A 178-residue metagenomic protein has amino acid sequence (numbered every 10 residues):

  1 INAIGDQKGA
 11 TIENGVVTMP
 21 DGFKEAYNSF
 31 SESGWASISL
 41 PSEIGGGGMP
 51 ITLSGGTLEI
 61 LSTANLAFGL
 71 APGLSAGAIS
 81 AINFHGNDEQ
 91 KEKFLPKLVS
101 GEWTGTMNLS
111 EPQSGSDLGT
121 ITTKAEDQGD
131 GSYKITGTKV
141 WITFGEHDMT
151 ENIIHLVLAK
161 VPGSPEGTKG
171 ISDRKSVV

Functional and structural regions predicted by a protein language model:
I1-L70, E89, K93, K97 (+1 more regions): Amphipathic, small/basic residue-rich leader segments at the start of a protein or domain
D21, T52, G73-A76, E89 (+3 more regions): Conserved active-site and cofactor/substrate-binding residues in soluble primary-metabolism enzymes
I44, E111-Q113, G129, K139 (+1 more regions): Short, flexible loop/turn elements at secondary-structure junctions
L70-D88, G115: N-terminal glycine-rich flavin-associated loop
S100-L109: A short, Trp-centered hydrophobic/proline-enriched beta-strand micro-motif
A125-E126: A structural signal for short hydrophobic beta-strand segments in well-ordered beta-sheet cores
S132-S176: A short core secondary-structure module
